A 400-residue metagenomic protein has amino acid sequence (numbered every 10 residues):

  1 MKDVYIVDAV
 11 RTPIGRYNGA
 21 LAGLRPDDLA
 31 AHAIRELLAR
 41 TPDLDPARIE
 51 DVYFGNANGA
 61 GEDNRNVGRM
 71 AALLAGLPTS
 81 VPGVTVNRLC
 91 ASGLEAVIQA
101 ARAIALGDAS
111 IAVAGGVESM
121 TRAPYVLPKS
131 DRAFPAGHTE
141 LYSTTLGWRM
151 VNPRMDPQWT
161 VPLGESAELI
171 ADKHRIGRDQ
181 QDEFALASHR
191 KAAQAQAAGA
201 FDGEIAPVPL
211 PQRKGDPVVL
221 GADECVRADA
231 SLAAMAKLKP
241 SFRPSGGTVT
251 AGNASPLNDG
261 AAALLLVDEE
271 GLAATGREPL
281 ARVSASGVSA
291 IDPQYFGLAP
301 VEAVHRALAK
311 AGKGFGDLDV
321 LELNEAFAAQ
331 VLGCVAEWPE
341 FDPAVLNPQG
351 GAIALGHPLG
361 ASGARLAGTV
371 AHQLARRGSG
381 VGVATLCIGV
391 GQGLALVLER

Functional and structural regions predicted by a protein language model:
M1-A71, A75, S166-R178, S188 (+3 more regions): Conserved active-site "lid/cap" helical segment
M1-L24, L146, L232-L298, E302 (+4 more regions): Condensing-enzyme catalytic core mediating Claisen C-C bond formation in acyl metabolism
G23, D27-H32, D43, R149 (+2 more regions): N-terminal extracellular/periplasmic Venus flytrap/periplasmic-binding protein-like
L24, N56-A112, T144-G147, Q158-P162 (+4 more regions): Conserved catalytic cysteine-centered active-site region of acyl-thioester-dependent Claisen-condensing enzymes
F54, E165-E168, Q212, S284-A354: Active-site pocket-lining segment
N87-E118, A171-A200, A263-E270, P358-S379 (+1 more regions): Active-site-proximal alpha-helical scaffold in enzymes
I111-L169: Flexible glycine-/small-residue-enriched beta->alpha junction loops that bind anionic phosphate/pyrophosphate groups
